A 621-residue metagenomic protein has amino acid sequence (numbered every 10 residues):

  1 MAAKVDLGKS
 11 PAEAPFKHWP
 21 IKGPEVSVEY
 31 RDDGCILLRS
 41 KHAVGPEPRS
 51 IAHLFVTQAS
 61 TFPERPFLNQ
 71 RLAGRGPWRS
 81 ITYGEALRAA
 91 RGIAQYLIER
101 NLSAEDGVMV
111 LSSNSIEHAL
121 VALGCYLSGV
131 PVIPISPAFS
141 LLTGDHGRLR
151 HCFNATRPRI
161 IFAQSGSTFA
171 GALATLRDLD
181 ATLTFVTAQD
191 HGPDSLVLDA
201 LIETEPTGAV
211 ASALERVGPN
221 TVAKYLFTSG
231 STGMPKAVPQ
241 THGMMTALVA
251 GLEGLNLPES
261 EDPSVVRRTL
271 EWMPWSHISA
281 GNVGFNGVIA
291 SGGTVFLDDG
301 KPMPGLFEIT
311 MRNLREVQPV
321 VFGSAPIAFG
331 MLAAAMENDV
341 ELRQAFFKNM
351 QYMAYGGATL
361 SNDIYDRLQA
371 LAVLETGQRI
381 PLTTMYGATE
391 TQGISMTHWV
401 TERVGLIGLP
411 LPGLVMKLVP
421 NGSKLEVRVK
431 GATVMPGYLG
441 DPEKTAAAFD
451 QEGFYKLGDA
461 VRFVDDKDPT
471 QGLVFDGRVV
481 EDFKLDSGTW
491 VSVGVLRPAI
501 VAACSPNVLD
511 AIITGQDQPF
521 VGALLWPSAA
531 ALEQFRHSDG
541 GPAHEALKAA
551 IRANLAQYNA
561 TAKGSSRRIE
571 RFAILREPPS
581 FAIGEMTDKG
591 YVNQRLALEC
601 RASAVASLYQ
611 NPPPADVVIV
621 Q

Functional and structural regions predicted by a protein language model:
A2-W19, L127-L201: Structural core segment of the AMP-binding/adenylate-forming
A43, E64, L68-L120, S140-R150 (+2 more regions): Conserved AMP-binding/adenylate-forming core of the ANL superfamily
P63-P66, F185-A188, G192-P193, A200-F227 (+2 more regions): Conserved pre-ATP/AMP-binding loop-to-beta segment of ANL
R79-G84, L214-R216, A223-A250: Conserved AMP-binding A3 loop
L87-I93, T204-G208, P219, V238-E261: Conserved structural elements of the adenylate-forming
T246-R268, W275-E341: Conserved AMP-binding/adenylation subdomain of ANL enzymes
S291-G293, M311, V320-G323, A333-V404 (+1 more regions): Gly/Ser/Thr-rich phosphate-binding loop
L425-L485, V617-I619: Conserved ATP-binding/catalytic segment of the ANL
